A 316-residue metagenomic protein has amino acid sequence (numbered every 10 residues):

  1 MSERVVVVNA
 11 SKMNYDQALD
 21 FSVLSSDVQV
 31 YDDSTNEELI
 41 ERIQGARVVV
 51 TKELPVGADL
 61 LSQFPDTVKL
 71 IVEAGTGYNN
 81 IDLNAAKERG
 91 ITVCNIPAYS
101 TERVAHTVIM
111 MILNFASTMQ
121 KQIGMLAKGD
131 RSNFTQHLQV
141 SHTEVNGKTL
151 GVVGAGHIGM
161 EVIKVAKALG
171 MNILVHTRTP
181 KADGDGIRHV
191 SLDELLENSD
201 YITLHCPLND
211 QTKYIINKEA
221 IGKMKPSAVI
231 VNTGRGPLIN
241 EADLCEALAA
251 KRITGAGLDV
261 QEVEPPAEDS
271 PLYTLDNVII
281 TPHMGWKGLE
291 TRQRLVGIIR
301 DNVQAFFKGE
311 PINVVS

Functional and structural regions predicted by a protein language model:
M1-V48, L174, F307: N-terminal glycine-/charge-rich "phosphate-binding" loop or analogous flexible N-terminal tail
D32, A74-G75, I91-E102, T177: Short beta->alpha connector loops at strand-helix junctions that form conserved, small/polar/Pro-enriched
V56-A58, T179-P271: Rossmann-like adenosine-cofactor binding region
P97-T149, V315: Phosphate-binding beta-alpha-beta segment of Rossmann-like dinucleotide-binding domains, i.e., the NAD(P)
A155-G156: Glycine-rich Rossmann-fold phosphate-binding loop(s) that bind the pyrophosphate of adenine dinucleotide cofactors
G159-M160: N-terminal Rossmann-fold NAD(P) dinucleotide-binding loop
A168-G184: NAD(P)-binding Rossmann-fold cofactor-contacting core
